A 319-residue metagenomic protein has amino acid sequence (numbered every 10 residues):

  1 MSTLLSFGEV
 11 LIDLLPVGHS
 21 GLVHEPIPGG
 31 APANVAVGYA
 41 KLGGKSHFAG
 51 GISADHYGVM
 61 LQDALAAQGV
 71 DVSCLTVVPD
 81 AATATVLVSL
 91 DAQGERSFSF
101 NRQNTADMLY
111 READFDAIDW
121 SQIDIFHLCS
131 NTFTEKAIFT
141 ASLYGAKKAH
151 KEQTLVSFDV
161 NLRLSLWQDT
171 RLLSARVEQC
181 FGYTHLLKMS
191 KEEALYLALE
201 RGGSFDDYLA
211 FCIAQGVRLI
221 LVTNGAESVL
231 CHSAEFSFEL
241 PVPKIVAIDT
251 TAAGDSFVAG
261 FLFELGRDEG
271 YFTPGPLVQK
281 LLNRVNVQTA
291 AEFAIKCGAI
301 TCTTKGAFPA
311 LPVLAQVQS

Functional and structural regions predicted by a protein language model:
M1-H19: Positively charged, low-complexity intrinsically disordered leader regions
M1-L5, A66-A67, V72, E95-F238 (+2 more regions): Ribokinase/PfkB-type carbohydrate-kinase core domain
M1-L5, K147-K148, G202-S319: Conserved phosphate-binding/catalytic region of the ribokinase-like
E9, G50-A54, N161: Cofactor-binding loop segments of dinucleotide-utilizing enzymes, especially the Rossmann-like FAD- and NAD(P)+-binding
S20-E95, R102-L109, S319: Substrate-binding N-lobe of the ribokinase-like
V23-G30, H56, R171, G203 (+3 more regions): Residues at secondary-structure transition points
Y39, S190, G254: Short, conserved phosphate/pyrophosphate- and ester-handling motifs at nucleotide-, phospho-/glycolipid
